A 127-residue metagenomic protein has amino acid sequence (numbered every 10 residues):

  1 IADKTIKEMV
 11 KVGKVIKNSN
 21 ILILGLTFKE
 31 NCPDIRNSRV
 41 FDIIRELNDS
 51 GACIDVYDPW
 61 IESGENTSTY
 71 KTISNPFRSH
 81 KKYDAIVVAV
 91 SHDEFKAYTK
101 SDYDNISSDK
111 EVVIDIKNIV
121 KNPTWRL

Functional and structural regions predicted by a protein language model:
I1-L127: Structural/interface elements that position substrates and couple domains in central-metabolism enzymes
